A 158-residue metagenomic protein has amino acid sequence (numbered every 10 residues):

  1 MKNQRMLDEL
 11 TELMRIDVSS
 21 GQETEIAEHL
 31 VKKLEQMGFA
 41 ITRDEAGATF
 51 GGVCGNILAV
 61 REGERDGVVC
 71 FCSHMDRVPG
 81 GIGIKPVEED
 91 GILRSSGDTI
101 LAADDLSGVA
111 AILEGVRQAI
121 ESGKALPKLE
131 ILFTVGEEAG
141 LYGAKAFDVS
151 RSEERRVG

Functional and structural regions predicted by a protein language model:
M1-G21: N-terminal capping segment at the start of a domain
K2, Q22, I26, D104: Short, contiguous, pocket-lining structural segments that sit at or immediately flank catalytic/ligand-binding sites
L7, T11, V31, V109-R117 (+1 more regions): Predominant activation on well-ordered alpha-helical scaffold segments within soluble catalytic domains
L13-I16, M37, Q118-G123, S150: Change "in soluble alpha/beta enzymes" to "in soluble alpha/beta proteins
S19-E64: A non-catalytic alpha/beta surface segment that caps or lines the substrate-entry region of metallo-dependent hydrolase
A27, G52-V53, V60, R65-K128 (+2 more regions): Active-site metal-coordination/substrate-binding segment of hydrolases, especially metallo-dependent peptidases
F133-R151: Glycine-rich, mobile lid/loop segments that gate access to catalytic sites or pores
E154-G158: Conserved small/polar residues in nucleotide/adenosyl-binding loops
